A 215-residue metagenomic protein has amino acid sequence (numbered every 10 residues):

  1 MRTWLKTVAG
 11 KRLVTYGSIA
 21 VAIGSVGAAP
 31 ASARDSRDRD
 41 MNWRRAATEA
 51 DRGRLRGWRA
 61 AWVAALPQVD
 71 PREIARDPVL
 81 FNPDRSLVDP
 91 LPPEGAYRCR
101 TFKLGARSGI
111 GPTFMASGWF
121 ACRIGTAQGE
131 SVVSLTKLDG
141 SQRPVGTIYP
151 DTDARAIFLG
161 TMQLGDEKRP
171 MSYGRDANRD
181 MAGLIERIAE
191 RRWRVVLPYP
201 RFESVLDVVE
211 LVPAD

Functional and structural regions predicted by a protein language model:
R2-L5, S32-P92: Amphipathic/hydrophobic helical signal segments and adjacent flexible N-terminal regions that mediate secretion
R2-S18: Bacterial N-terminal signal peptides that target proteins for export
I23-P30: C-terminal segment of classical bacterial N-terminal signal peptides
D38, A75-V79, S172-D215: Edge beta-strand at a domain terminus
P90-I157: Mid-length scaffold segments of soluble, non-membrane domains
R107-G118, F158-G183: An anionic, turn-rich surface loop/hairpin at beta-sheet edges that serves as a generic interaction/coordination patch
K137-P144, T161-D166, L197-S204: Short, solvent-exposed aromatic-acidic interface loops
Q142-P150, E167-Y173, S204-E210: A short, polar/proline- and glycine-enriched secondary-structure boundary/capping micro-motif
